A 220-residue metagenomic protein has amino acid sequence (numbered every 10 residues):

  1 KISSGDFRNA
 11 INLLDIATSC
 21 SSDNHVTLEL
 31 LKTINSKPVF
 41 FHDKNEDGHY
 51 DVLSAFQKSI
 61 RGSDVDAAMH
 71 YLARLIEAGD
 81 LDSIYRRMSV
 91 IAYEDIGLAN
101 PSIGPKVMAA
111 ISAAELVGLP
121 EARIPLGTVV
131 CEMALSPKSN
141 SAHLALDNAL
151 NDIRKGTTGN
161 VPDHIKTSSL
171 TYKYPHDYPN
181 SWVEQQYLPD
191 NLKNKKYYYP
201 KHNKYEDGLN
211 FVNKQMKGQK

Functional and structural regions predicted by a protein language model:
K1-I2, R8-S22, E29-S36, S54-K58 (+2 more regions): C-terminal helical "lid" of AAA+/P-loop NTPase domains
S4-F7, H25, G79, N100: Residues at alpha-helix boundaries and short interhelical turns
F7, F40-F41, F56, Y93 (+1 more regions): Phenylalanine-focused residue identity feature
N9, D23, F40, S139 (+1 more regions): Charged, solvent-exposed alpha-helical segments that act as regulatory interaction surfaces
T18-F41, S83-M88, A145-L150, D163: Conserved C-terminal helix/linker of AAA+ ATPases
G62-W182, P189-K220: Terminal-proximal interaction/regulatory segments of ATP-powered molecular machines
